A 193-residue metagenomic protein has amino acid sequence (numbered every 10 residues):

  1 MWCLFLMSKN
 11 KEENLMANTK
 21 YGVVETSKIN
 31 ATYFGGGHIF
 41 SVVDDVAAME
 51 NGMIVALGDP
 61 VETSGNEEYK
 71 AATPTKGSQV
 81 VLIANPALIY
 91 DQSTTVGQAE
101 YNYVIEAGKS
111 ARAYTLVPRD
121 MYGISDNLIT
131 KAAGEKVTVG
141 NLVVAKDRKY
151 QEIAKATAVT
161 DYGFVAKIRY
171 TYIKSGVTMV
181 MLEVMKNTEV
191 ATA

Functional and structural regions predicted by a protein language model:
K9-A193: Surface-exposed, low-hydrophobicity beta-strand/loop segments enriched in small/polar/acidic residues
